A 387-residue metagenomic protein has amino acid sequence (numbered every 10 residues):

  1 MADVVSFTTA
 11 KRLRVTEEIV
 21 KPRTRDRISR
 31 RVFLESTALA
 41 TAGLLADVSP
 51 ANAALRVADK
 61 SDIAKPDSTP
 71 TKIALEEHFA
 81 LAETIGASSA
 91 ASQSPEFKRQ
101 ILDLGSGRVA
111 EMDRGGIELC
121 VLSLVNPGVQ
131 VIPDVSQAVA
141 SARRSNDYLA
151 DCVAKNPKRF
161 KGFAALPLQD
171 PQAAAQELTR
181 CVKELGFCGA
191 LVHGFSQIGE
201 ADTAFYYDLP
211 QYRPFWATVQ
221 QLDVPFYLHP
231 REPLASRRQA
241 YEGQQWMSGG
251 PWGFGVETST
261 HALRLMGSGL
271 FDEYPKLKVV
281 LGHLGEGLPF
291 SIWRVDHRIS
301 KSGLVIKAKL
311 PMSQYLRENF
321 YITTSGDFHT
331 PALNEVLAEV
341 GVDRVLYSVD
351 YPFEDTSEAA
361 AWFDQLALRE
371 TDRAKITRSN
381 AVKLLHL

Functional and structural regions predicted by a protein language model:
A2-I73, A80-L119, D147-K155, Q176-R180 (+6 more regions): Mid-to-C-terminal alpha-helical segments outside catalytic/metal-binding sites
K65-P66, Q220, E273, Q314 (+1 more regions): Short, flexible hinge/linker loops that cap or flank conserved catalytic cores
T69-T71, L75-L102, I132-P133, V139 (+2 more regions): Active-site gating loops and adjacent loop-to-helix segments of metal-dependent hydrolytic enzymes
I73-L75, C120-L122, G162-A164, A190-V192 (+4 more regions): Hydrophobic faces of well-ordered beta-strands that scaffold small-molecule active sites in alpha/beta enzyme cores
L81-E83, G128-Q130, Q169-D170, Q197-G199 (+4 more regions): Active-site environment of divalent metal-dependent phosphoester hydrolases
E118, S123-H261: Active-site gating/metal-coordination segments in enzymes
P157-G162, F187-C188, P275, Y315-F320 (+1 more regions): Short, surface-exposed connector motifs at secondary-structure boundaries
G267-G269, P275-Y315: Aromatic-lined glycan-binding groove of carbohydrate-active enzymes
